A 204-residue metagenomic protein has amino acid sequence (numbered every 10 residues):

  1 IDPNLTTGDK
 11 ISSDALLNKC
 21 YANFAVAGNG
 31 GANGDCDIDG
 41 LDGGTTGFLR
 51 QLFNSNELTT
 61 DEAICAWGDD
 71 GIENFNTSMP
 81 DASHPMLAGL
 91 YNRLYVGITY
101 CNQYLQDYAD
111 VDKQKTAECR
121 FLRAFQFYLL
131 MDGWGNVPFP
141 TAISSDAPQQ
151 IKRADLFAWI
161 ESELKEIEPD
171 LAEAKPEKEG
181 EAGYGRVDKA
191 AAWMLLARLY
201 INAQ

Functional and structural regions predicted by a protein language model:
I1-E118, L122-A158, K178-E179: Short acidic-aromatic linear motifs embedded in glycine-rich loops, typified by GG[WY][YF]DAGD(H) and related
G97-N102, A192-R198: Well-ordered alpha-helical segments within folded domains of soluble proteins
L105, A109, E168, A172-P176 (+1 more regions): A conserved position within tetratricopeptide repeats
I160-I167: Tetratricopeptide repeat
